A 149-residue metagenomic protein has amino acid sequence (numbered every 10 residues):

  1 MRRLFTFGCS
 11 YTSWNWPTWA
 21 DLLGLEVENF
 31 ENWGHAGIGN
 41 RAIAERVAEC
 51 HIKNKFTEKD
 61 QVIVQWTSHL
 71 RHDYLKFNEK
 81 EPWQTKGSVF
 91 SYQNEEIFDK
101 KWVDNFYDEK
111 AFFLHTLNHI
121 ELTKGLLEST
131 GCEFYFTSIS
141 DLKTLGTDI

Functional and structural regions predicted by a protein language model:
M1-A48, I52-K53: Serine-esterase "nucleophile elbow" of acetyl-processing enzymes
A48-I149: Alpha-helical cap/lid subdomain in secreted, periplasmic, or secretory-pathway luminal O-acyl-processing enzymes
